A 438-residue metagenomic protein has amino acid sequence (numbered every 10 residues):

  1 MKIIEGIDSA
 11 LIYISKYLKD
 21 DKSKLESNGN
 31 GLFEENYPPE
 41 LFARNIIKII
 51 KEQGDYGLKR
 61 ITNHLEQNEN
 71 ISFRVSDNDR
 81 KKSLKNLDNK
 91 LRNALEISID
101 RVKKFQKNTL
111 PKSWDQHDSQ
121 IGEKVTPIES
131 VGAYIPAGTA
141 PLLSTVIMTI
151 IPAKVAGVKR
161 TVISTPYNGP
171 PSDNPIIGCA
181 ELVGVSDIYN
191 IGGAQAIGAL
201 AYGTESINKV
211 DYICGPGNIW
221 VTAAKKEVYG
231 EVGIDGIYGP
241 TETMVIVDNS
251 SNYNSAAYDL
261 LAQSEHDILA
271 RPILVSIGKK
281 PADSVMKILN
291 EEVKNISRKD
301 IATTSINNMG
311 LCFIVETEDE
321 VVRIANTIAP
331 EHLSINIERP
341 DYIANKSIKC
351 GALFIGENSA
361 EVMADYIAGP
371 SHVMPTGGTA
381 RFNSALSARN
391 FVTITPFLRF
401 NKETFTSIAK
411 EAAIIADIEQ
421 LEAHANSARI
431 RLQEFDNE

Functional and structural regions predicted by a protein language model:
M1-E129: N-terminal Rossmann-like NAD(P)+-binding subdomain of aldehyde/semialdehyde dehydrogenases
G54, S113-D115, A133, I163-T165 (+11 more regions): General beta-strand structural signal in soluble alpha/beta enzymes
P111-Q116, A270-V275, N295-I306, N336-I337 (+2 more regions): Flexible, glycine/charged-enriched surface loops at secondary-structure junctions
S113-G178: Conserved small-residue-rich beta-alpha loop and adjacent elements that most often cradle the phosphate/pyrophosphate
G184-N254, D259-R271: Conserved NAD(P)+-binding/catalytic subdomain of aldehyde/semialdehyde dehydrogenases
G236-N308, C312: A conserved active-site cap/scaffold subdomain adjacent to cofactor or substrate pockets
N326-E438: C-terminal core of ALDH-fold dehydrogenases
